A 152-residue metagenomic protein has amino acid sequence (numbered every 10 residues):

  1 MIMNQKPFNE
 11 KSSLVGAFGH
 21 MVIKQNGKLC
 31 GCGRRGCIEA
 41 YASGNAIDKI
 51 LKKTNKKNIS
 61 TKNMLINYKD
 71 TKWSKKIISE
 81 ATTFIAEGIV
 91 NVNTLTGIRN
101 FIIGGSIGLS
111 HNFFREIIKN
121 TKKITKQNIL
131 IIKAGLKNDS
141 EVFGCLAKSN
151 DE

Functional and structural regions predicted by a protein language model:
M1-I2, M21: Short beta-strand scaffold segments in enzyme catalytic cores
I2-N9: Catalytic-core segment of enzymes that process non-peptidic bonds
P7, Q25-L29, R34-E152: ATP-binding/phosphotransfer module of carbohydrate and carboxylate kinases, centering on a glycine-rich
L14-N26: A short, polar/charged loop-to-alpha-helix boundary motif
